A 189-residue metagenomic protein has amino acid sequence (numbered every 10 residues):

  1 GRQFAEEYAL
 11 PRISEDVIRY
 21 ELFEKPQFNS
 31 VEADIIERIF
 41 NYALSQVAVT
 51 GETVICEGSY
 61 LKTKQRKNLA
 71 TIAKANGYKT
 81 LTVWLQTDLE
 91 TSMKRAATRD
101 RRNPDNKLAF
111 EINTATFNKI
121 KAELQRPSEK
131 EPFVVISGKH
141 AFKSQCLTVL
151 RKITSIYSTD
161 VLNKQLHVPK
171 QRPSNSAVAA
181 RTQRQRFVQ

Functional and structural regions predicted by a protein language model:
G1-E52: Conserved substrate/cofactor phosphate-moiety recognition/catalytic segment in nucleotide-dependent phosphotransferases
Q3-E7, N68, I72-N76, E123 (+1 more regions): Alpha-helical structural signal in soluble globular domains
L10-R12, T80-T82, P132-V135: Conserved beta-strand scaffold positions in the cores of enzyme catalytic domains, especially in NTP/NDP-utilizing
V17-R19, L61, Q86-S92, A141-F142: Conserved nucleotide-binding/hydrolysis micro-motifs of P-loop NTPases
V31-L81: Glycine-rich phosphate-binding loop used to anchor ATP phosphates in small-molecule kinases, encompassing both
A33-E37, N41, Q86, F110-K121 (+2 more regions): Amphipathic alpha-helical transducer elements in NTP-driven molecular machines
A75-Q125, H167: A glycine- and Lys/Arg-enriched "phosphate-lid" helix/loop adjacent to the NTP-binding pocket of small-molecule kinases
A122-Q189: NTP-dependent small-molecule kinase module
